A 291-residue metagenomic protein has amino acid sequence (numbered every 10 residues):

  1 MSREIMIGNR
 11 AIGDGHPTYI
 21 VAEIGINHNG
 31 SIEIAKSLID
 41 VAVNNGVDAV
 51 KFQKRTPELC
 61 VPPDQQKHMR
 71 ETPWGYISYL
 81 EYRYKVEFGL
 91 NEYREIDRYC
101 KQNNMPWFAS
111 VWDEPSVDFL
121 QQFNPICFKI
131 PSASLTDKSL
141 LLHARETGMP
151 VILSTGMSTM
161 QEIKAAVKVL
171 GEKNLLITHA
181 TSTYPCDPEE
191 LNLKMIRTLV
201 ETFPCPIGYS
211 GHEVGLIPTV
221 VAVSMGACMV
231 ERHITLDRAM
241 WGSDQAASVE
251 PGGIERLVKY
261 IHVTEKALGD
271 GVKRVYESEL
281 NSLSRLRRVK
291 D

Functional and structural regions predicted by a protein language model:
M1-D291: Catalytic cores and adjacent flexible loops of soluble metabolic enzymes that perform enolate/carbanion chemistry on
